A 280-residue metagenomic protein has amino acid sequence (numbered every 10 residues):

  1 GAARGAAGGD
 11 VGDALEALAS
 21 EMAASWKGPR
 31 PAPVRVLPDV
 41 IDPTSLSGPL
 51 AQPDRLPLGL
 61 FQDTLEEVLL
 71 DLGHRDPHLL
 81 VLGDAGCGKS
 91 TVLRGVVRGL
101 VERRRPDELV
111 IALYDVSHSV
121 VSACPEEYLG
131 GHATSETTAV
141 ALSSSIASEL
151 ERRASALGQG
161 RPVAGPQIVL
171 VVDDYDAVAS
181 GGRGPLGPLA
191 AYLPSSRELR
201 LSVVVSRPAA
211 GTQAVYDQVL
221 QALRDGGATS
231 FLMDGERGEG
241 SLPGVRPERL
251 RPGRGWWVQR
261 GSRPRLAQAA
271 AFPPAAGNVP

Functional and structural regions predicted by a protein language model:
G1-V68, Q213-P280: Phosphate-binding and hydrolysis-coupling loops of NTP-dependent motor/remodeling domains
L50-A228: P-loop NTPase catalytic phosphate-binding loop
